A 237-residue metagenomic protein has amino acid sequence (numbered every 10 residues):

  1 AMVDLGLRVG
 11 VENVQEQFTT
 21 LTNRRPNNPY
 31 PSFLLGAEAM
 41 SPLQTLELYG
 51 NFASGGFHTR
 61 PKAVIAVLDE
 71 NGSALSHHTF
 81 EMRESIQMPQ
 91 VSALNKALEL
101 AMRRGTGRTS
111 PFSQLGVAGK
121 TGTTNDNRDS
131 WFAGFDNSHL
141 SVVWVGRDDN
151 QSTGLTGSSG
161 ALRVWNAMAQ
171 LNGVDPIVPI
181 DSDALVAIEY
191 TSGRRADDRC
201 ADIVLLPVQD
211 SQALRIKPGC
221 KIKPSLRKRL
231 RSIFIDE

Functional and structural regions predicted by a protein language model:
A1-V14, Y30, H58, E70-L100: Conserved catalytic neighborhood of penicillin-recognizing serine enzymes
M2-G6, V11, Q15-F18, S32 (+5 more regions): Extracytoplasmic/secreted envelope proteins and their assembly/folding machinery, especially bacterial periplasmic
L7-V11, T19-N23, G50-F57, D69 (+3 more regions): Sec-exported extracytoplasmic/periplasmic mature domains
T20-S85, A118-D126, S130-S138, V142-R147: Active-site-proximal helix/loop microenvironment of the serine DD-peptidase/beta-lactamase transpeptidase fold
N27, H58-K62, R103-S110, G173-V186: Acidic/polar loop patches that form or flank catalytic/metal-binding clefts of enzymes that bind anionic ligands
P31-S32, S76-T79, V117-A118, G122-E237: Soluble, non-transmembrane domains of envelope/secretory-pathway proteins that act on or interact with carbohydrate
A93-G122: Active-site Gly/Thr loop motif
